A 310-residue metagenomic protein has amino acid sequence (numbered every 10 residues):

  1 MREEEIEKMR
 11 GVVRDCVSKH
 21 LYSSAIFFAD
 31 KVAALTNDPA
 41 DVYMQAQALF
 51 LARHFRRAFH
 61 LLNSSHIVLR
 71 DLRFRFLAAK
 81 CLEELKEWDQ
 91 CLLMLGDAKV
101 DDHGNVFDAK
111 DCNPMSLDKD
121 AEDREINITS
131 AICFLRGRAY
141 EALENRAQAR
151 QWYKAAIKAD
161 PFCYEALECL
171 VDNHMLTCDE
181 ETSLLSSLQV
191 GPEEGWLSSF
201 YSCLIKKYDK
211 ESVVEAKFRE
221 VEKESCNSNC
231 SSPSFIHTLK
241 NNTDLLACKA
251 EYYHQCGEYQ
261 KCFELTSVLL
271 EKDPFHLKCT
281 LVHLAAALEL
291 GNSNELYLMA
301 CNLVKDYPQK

Functional and structural regions predicted by a protein language model:
M1-F59: N-terminal alpha-helical scaffolding segments that mark the starts of alpha-solenoid/helical-repeat architectures
E4-E7, G11-V12, M44, L77 (+7 more regions): "A position-specific structural signal for the A-helix of alpha-solenoid helical repeats
G11-D15, K19, A48, C81 (+5 more regions): Residue-level signature for tetratricopeptide repeat
D30, R56, N63, G96 (+6 more regions): Alpha-solenoid helical repeat scaffolds
T36-N37, L69-R70, H103, N127 (+5 more regions): Short coil turns that delineate tetratricopeptide repeat
D41-V42, F74, I132, A166 (+3 more regions): TPR alpha-solenoid repeat register
